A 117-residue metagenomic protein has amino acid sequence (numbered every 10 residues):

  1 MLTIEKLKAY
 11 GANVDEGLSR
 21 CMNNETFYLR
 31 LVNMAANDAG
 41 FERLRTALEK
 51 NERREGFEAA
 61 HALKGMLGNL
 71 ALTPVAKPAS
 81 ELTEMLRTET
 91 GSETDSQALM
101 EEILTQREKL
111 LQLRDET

Functional and structural regions predicted by a protein language model:
M1, N24, L72-A76, E93: Short, structured coil/loop segments at alpha-helix boundaries
M1-E5, E116-T117: Non-catalytic signal-transmission and effector/linker regions of two-component phosphorelay proteins
Y10-A62, E93-T117: Long, amphipathic alpha-helical coiled-coil segments characteristic of histidine-phosphotransfer scaffolds
G40, E52-A59, L67-R87: Short, well-ordered alpha-helical segments that carry or flank key catalytic/ligand-binding motifs at enzyme/regulatory
